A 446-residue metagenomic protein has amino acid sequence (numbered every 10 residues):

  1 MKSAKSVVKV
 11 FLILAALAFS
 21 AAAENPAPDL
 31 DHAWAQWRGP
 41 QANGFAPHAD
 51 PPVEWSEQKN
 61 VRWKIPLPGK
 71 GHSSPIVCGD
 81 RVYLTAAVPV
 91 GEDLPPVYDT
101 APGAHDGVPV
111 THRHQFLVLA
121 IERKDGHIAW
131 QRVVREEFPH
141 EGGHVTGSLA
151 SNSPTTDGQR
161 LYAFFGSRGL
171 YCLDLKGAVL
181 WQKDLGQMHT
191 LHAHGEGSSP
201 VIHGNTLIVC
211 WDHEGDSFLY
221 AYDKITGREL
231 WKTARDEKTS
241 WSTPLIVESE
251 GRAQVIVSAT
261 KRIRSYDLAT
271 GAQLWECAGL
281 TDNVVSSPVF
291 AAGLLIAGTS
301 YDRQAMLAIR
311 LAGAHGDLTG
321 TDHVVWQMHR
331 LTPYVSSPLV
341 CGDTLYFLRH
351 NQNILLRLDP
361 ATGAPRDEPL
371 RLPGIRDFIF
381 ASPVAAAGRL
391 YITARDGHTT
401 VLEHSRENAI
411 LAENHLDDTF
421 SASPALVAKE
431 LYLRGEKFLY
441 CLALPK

Functional and structural regions predicted by a protein language model:
M1-F11: Bacterial N-terminal signal peptides that target proteins for export
S3, A18, L30-H32: A general, composition-driven signal for non-globular sequence regions
K9-S20: Bacterial N-terminal signal peptides
A23-K446: Noncatalytic, solvent-exposed loop/strand surfaces of beta-propeller-type extracellular/periplasmic domains
